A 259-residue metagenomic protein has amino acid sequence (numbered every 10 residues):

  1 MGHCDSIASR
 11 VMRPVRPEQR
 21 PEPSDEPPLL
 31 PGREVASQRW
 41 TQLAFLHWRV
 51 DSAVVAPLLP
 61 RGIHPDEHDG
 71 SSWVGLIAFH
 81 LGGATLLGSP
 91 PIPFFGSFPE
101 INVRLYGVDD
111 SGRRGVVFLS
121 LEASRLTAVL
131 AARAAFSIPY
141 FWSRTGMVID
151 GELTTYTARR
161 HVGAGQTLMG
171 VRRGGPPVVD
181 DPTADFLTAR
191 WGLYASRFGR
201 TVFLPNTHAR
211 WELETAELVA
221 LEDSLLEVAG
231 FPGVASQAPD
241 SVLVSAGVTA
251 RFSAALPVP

Functional and structural regions predicted by a protein language model:
C4-L87, D223, A229, G233-P259: Hydrophobic, proline/glycine-rich low-complexity stretches
C4-V11, G82-G96, E122-W142: Alpha-helical membrane-targeting segments
Q19-S24, I92-Y106, M147-E152: Short, surface-exposed, charge-dense and proline/glycine-enriched linear segments
D25-P28, P90-P93, S97-P99, F141-T145 (+1 more regions): Active-site-adjacent core segments of small-molecule enzymes
L43, N102-P259: Internal, well-folded beta-alpha domain core
H68-V74, L81-E122: A glycine-rich, hydrophobic loop/mini-helix early in the fold
